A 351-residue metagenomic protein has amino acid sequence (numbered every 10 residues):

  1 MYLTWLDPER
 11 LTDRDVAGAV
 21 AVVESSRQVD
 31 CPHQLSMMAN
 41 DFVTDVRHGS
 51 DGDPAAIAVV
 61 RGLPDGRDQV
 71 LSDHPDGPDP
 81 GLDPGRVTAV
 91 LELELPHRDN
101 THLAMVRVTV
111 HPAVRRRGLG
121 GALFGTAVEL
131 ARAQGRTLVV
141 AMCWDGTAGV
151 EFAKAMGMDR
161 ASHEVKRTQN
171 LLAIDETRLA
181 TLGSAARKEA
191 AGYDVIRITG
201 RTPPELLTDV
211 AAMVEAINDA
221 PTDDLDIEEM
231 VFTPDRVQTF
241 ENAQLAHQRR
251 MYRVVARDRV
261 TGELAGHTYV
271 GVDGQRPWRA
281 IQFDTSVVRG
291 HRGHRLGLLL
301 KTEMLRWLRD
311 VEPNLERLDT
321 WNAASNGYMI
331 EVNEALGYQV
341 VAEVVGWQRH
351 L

Functional and structural regions predicted by a protein language model:
M1-D53, H74, K188-P234: Short amphipathic alpha-helix that is part of the acyltransferase structural core
T44-P80, R86-A89, A243-V254: A short helix-loop-beta-strand connector motif used in the catalytic cores of GNAT acetyltransferases and, in some
V59, D68-H74, P84-L95, M105 (+3 more regions): Conserved beta-strand in the GNAT
H97, F124-P204, V344-R349: Acyl-donor-binding surface of acyltransferase catalytic domains
L103, A131-W144, L308-W321: Conserved GNAT acetyl-CoA-binding A-motif
M105-R116, R257, D284-G293: A short, internal acetyl-CoA/4′-phosphopantetheine-binding micro-motif in the GNAT/acyltransferase core
R115, V140-V150, V288-R292, L318-I330 (+1 more regions): Conserved beta-strand-loop-alpha-helix junction that forms the acyl-donor binding cleft
R116-E129, K154-A155, V287, G293-R306 (+1 more regions): Conserved acetyl-CoA-binding loop-helix of GNAT-fold acetyltransferases
